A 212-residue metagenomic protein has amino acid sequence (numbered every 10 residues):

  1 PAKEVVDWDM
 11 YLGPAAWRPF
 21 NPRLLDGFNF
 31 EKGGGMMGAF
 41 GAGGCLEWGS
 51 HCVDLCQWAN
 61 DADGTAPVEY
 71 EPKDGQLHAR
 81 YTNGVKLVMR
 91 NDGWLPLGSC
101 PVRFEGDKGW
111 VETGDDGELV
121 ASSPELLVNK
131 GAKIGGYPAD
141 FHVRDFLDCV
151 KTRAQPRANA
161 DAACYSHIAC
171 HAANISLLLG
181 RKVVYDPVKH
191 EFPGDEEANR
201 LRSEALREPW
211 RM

Functional and structural regions predicted by a protein language model:
P1-D161, Y165-M212: Contiguous beta-strand/loop segments that form the cofactor/metal-binding neighborhood of enzyme cores
